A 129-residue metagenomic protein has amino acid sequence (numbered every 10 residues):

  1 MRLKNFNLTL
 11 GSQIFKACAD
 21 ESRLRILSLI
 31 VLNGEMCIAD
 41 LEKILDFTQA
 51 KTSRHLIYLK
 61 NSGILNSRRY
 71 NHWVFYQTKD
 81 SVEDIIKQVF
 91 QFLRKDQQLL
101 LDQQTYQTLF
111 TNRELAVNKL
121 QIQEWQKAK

Functional and structural regions predicted by a protein language model:
R2-L3, L10, S81-K129: Amphipathic alpha-helical dimerization/coiled-coil segments that flank or bridge DNA-binding/regulatory modules
N5, L45, G63-S67: Alpha-helical interaction segments
T9-A50, W73-S81: N-terminal helix-turn-helix DNA-binding core of bacterial DNA-binding proteins
E21, M36, L65, L99 (+1 more regions): A general structural signal for well-ordered secondary-structure junctions
K43, R54, K60-N61: Alpha-helical residues within the helix-turn-helix
T48, H55-L56: Intrinsically disordered, low-complexity linker/tail regions enriched in Pro/Ser/Thr and polar/acidic residues
N61-Y70, Q77: Beta-hairpin "wing" of winged helix-turn-helix
